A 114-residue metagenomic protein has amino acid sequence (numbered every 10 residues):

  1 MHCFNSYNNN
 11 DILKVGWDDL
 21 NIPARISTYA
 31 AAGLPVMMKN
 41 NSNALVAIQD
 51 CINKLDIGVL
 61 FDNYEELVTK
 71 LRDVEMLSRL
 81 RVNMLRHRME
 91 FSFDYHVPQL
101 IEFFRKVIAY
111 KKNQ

Functional and structural regions predicted by a protein language model:
M1-S27, A31, M37-V46: Nucleotide-sugar-dependent
F4-N8, L55, V74: A short secondary-structure junction motif
D18, D56, L85, M89: Generic anion/oxyanion-binding catalytic loop in active/binding sites
T28, D50-C51, N83: Well-formed, non-transmembrane alpha-helical positions, independent of function
Y29-G33, N40, R105-Q114: Long hydrophobic alpha-helices with heptad-repeat/coiled-coil character
A32-G33, K54-L55, E90-F91: Structured helix-beta-strand junction loops
L45-K70: Change "using UDP/GDP/dTDP sugars" to "using nucleotide sugars
D62-N113: A charged, aromatic-enriched C-terminal amphipathic alpha-helix characteristic of glycosyltransferases across folds
